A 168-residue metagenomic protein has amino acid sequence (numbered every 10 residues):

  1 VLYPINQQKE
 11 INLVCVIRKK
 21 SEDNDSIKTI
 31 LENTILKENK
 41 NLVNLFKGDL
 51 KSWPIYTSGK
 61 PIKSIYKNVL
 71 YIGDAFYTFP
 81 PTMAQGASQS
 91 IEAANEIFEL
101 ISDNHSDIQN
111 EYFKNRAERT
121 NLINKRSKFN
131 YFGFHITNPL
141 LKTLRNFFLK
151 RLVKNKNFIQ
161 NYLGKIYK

Functional and structural regions predicted by a protein language model:
V1-S52: Conserved FAD/dinucleotide-binding core of flavoprotein oxidoreductases
N24, K28, S106-N110, L141: Short, structured helix-loop boundary elements
T29-K37, F134-H135, F148-L152: Helix-loop "lid/cap" segments that line or gate small-molecule binding pockets
V43-L45, N124, I159-Y162: Short, hydrophobic secondary-structure boundary micro-motifs
L50-G133: Conserved mid-domain beta->alpha element of the FAD-binding
H135-L141: A charged, well-structured terminal subsegment
N146-K168: C-terminal auxiliary extensions adjacent to catalytic cores
